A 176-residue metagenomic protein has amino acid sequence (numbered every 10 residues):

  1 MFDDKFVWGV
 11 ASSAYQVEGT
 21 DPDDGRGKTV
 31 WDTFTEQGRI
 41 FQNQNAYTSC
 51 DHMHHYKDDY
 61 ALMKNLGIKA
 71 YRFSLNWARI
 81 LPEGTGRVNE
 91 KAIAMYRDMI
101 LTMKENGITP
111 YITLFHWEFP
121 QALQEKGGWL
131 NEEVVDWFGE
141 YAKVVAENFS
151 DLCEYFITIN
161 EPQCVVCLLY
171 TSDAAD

Functional and structural regions predicted by a protein language model:
M1-I112, P120-T158, V165: Non-catalytic accessory regions flanking glycosidase/transglycosidase catalytic cores in CAZymes
Y170-D176: Conserved small/polar residues in nucleotide/adenosyl-binding loops
